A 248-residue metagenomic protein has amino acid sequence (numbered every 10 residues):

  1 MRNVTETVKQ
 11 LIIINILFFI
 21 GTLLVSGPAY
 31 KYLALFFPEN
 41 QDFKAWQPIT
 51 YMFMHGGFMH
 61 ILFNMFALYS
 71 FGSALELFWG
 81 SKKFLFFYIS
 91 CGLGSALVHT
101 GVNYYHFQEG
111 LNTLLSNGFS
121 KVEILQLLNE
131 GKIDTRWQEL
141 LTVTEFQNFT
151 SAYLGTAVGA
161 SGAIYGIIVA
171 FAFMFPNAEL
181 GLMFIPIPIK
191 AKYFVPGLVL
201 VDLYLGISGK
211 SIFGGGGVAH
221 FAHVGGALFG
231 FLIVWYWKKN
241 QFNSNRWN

Functional and structural regions predicted by a protein language model:
M1-N248: A detector for small-residue-rich transmembrane helices and their helix-helix packing motifs
